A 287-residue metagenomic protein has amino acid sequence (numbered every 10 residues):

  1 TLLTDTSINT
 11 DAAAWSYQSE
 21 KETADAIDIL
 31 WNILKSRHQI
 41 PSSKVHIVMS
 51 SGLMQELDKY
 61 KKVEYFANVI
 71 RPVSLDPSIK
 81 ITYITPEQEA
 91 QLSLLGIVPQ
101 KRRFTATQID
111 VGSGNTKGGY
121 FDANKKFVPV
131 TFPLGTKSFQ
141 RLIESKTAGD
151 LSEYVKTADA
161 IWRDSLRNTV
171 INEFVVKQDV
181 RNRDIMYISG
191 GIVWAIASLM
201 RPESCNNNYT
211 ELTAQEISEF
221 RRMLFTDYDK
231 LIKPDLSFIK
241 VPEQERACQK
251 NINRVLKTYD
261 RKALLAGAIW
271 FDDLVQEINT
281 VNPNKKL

Functional and structural regions predicted by a protein language model:
T1, L34-S36, Y120-D122, F174-V180: Short amphipathic alpha-helices and their capping/turn segments at secondary-structure boundaries
T1, Q108-T116, A123, S189-I192: A short acidic Gly-Thr/Ser loop motif
T1, Q91-L94, S113-K117, F271: Short glycine/serine/threonine-rich phosphate/pyrophosphate-binding segments that cradle anionic phosphate groups
T1-S51, P72-P77: N-terminal glycine/serine-rich phosphate-binding loop of ATP-dependent small-molecule kinases, especially carbohydrate
L3-D5, R102-F104, S113: Extracytoplasmic
A13-D28, Q55-F66, R71-T105, V128-P129 (+1 more regions): Helical "lid/coupling" subdomains associated with nucleotide-phosphate turnover
K44-H46, T107, I185: Structural motif
T116-F132: A cross-taxonomic marker for long C-terminal extensions/tails that follow the last structured domain
